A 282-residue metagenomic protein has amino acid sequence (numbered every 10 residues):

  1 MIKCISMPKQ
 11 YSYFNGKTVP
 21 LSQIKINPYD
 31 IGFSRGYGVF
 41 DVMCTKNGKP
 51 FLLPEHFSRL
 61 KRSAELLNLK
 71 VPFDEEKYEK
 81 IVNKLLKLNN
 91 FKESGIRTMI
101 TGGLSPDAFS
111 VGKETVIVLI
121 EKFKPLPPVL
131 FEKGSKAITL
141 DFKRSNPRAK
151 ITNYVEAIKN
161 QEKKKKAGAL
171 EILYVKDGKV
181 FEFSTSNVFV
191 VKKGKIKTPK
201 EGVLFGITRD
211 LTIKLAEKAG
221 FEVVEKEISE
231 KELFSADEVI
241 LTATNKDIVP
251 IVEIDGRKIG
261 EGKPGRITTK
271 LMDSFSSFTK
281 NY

Functional and structural regions predicted by a protein language model:
I2-K84, T101, F109-Y282: Helix-start/capping segments and mature chain N-termini
V82, L88-I100: Ordered, amphipathic secondary-structure segments that act as subunit-interaction surfaces in large macromolecular
